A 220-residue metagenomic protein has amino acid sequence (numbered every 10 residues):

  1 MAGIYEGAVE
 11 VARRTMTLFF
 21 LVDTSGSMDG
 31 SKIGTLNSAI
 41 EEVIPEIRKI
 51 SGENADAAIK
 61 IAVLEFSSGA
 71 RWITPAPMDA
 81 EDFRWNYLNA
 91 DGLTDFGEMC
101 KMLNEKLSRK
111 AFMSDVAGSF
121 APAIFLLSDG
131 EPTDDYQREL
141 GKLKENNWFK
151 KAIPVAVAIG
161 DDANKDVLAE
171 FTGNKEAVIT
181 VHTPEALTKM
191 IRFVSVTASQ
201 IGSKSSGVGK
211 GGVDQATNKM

Functional and structural regions predicted by a protein language model:
M1-F19, T24-G34, S108-V116: Acidic, polar low-complexity linker/tail segments
T15-M16, G26-A58: …and closely analogous acidic/polar surface helices at protein-protein or active-site interfaces in A-domain-like
T15-M16, K150-I153, N174-E176: Short glycine-/polar-rich loops that comprise or flank the Walker A/P-loop and associated switch/sensor motifs
L21-S25, L36, V63, L103 (+1 more regions): DG-centered beta-turn motif at the end of beta-strands
S51-G52, K144-A152: Arginine/glycine-rich "motif VI" loop of SF2 helicases in the C-terminal RecA-like domain
D56-Y87, K165-F171: Short beta-strand-loop
R71, F83-F120, D134-D135, I153-D166 (+1 more regions): Von Willebrand factor
R84, D161-M220: Von Willebrand factor A/integrin I-like adhesion domains
